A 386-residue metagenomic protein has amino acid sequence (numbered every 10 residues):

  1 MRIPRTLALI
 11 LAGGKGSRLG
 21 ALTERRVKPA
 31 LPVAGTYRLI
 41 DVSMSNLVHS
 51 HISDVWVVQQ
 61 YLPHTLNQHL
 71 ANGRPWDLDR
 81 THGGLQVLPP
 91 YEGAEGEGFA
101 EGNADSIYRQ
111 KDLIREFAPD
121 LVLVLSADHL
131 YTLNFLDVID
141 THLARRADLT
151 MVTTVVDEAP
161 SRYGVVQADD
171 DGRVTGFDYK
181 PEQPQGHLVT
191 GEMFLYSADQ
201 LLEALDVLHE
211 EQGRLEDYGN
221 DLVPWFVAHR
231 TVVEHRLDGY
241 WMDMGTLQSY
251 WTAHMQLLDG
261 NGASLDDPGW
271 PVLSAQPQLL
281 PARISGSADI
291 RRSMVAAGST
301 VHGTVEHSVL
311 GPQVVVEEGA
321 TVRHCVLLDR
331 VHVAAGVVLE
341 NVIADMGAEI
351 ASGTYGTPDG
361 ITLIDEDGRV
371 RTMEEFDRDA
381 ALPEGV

Functional and structural regions predicted by a protein language model:
M1-L7, A198-D199, V207-V386: Left-handed beta-helix
M1-Q256, G360, I364, A381-V386: Unchanged
